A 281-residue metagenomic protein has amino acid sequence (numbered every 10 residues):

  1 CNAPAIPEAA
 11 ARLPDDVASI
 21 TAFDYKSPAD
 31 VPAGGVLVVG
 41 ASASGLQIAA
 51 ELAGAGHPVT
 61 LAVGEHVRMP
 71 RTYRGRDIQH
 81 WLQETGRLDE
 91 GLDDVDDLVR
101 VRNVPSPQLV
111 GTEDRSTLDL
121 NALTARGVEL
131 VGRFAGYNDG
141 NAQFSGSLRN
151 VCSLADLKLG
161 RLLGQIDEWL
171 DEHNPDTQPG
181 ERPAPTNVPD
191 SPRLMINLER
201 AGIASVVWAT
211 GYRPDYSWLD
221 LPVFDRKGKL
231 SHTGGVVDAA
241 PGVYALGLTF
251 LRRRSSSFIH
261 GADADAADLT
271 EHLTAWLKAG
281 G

Functional and structural regions predicted by a protein language model:
C1-G281: Flavin (primarily FAD) cofactor-binding/catalytic cores of flavoenzymes
